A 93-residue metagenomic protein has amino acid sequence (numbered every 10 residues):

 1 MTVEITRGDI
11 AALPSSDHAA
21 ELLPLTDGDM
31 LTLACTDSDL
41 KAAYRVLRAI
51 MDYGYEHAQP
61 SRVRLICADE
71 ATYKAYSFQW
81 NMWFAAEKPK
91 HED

Functional and structural regions predicted by a protein language model:
M1-D17: N-terminal beta-strand/alpha-helix entry module and adjacent surface of metal-dependent catalytic domains
S15-D93: Phosphate/ribose-phosphate-bearing ligand recognition and processing surfaces, centered on ADP-ribose/NAD(+/P+) systems
